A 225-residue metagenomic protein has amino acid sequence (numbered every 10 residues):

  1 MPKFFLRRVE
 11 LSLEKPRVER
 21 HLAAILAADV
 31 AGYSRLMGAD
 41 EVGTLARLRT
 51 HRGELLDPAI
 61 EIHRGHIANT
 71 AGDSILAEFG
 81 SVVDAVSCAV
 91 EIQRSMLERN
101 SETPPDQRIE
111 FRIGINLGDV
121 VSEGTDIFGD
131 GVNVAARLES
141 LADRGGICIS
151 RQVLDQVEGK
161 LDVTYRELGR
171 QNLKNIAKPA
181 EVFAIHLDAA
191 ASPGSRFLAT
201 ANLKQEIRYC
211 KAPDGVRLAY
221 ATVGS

Functional and structural regions predicted by a protein language model:
M1-R20, I185-I207: Intrinsically disordered or compositionally simple regulatory linkers and C-terminal tails in signal-transduction
K3-F4, R8-S95: Catalytic NTP-binding/metal-coordinating core of nucleotidyl cyclase/transferase enzymes
I62, N202-K204, D214: Residues that act as N-cap/strand-start positions at coil-to-secondary-structure junctions
L76-L187: Catalytic beta-strand-to-alpha-helix segment of the class III nucleotidyl cyclase homology domain
P179-V182, Q205, R217: Short hydrophobic/aromatic beta-strand or adjacent loop that forms the aromatic wall/cage of a ligand/substrate-binding
P213-V223: A short loop-to-beta-strand scaffold at the N-terminal edge of the catalytic core in hydrolase folds
